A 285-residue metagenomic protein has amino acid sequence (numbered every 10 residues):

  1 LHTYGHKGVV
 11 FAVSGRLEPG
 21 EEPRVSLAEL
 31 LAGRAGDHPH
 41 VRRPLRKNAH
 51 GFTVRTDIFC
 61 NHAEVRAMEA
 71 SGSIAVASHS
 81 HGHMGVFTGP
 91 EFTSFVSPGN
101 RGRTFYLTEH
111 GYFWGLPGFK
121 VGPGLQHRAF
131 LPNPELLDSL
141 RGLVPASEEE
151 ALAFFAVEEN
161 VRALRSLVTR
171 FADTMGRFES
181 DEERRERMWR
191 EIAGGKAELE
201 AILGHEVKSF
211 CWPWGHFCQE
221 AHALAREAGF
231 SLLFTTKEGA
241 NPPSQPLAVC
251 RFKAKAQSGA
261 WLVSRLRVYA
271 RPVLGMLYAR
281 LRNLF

Functional and structural regions predicted by a protein language model:
L1-E148, A201, W212-P213, C218: Active-site beta->alpha N-cap acidic-glycine motif
T88-G89, T93-F285: C-terminal active-site subregion of NodB/CE4 polysaccharide deacetylases
